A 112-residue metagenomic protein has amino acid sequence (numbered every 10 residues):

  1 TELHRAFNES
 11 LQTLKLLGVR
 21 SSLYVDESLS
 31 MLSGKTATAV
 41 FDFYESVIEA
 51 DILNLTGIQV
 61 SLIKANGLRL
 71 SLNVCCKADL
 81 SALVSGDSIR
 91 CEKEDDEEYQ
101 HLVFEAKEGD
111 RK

Functional and structural regions predicted by a protein language model:
E2-T36: Helix-loop-beta hinge of the Bergerat
L14-G18, A50-L55, D87: Short secondary-structure junctions
S21-L23, I58-V60, I89-K93: Generic structural motif
E27, C76-A78, E108-D110: Beta-strand elements of well-folded, non-transmembrane domains
S33-S61: Conserved ATP-binding N-box helix of the HATPase_c
I58-R69, N73, D95: Short beta-strand/loop element within the Bergerat-fold HATPase_c
L68-A78, A82, F104: Conserved DxG motif in ATP/Mg2+-binding regions
A82-K112: Flexible, glycine-/charge-rich segments associated with ATP-binding catalytic modules
